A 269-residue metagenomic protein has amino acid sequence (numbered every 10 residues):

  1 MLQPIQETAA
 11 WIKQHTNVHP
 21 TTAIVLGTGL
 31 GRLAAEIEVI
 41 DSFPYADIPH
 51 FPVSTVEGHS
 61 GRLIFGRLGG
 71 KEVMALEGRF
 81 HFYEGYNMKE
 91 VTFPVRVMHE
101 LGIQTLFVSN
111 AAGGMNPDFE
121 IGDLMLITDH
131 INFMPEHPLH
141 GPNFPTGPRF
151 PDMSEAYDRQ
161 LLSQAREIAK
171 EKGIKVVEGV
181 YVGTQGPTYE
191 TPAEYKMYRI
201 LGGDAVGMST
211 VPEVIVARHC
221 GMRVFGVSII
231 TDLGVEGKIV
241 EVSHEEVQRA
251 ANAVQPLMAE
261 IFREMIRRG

Functional and structural regions predicted by a protein language model:
M1-M153: Metabolite-binding pocket within alpha/beta catalytic cores that recognizes anionic/polar moieties
W11, H15, Q160, Q164-I174 (+1 more regions): Generic non-transmembrane alpha-helical segments
M98-G102, R199, R218: Non-catalytic positions within long, well-ordered alpha-helices that form the structural scaffold/packing of enzyme
Q104-T105, D204, R223: Short acidic/polar active-site loop segments enriched in Thr and Asp
L162, I168-D204: Active-site/ligand-binding-proximal alpha/beta "capping" segment
M208-E246: Zn-dependent metallopeptidase/amidohydrolase metal-coordination segment
V235-G269: His/Asp/Glu-rich mid-to-C-terminal helical/loop segments that flank catalytic regions of hydrolases
